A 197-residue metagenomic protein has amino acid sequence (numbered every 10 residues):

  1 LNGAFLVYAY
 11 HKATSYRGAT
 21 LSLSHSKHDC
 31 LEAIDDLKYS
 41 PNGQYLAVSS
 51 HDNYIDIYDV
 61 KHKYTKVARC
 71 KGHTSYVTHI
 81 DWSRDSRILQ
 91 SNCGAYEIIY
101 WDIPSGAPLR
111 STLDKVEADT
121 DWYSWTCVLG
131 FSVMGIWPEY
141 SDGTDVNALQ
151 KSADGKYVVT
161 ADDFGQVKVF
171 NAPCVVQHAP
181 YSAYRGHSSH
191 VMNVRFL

Functional and structural regions predicted by a protein language model:
L1-L197: WD40-repeat beta-propeller superdomains and closely related acidic/aromatic-rich repeat-like regions
